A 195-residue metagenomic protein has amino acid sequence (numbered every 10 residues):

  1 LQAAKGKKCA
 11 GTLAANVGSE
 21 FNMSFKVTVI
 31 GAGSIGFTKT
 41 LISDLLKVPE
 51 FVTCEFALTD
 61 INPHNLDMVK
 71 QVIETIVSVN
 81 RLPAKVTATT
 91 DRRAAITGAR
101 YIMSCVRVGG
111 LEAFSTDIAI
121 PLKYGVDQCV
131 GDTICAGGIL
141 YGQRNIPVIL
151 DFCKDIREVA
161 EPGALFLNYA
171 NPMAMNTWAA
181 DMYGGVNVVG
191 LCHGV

Functional and structural regions predicted by a protein language model:
K26, E55, K85, L165 (+1 more regions): Residues at the starts of beta-strands that form the adenosine-phosphate
V27-V52, F56: N-terminal Rossmann-like dinucleotide-binding module
F37, E112, T177: Glycine/Thr-rich phosphate-binding loops of Rossmann-like dinucleotide-binding domains
K47-E50, E74-S78, S104, E158 (+1 more regions): Short, surface-exposed basic-aromatic patches at helix termini and helix-loop junctions that form
E50-E74: NAD(P)-binding Rossmann-fold cofactor-contacting core
T59-N65, V79-G163: Rossmann-like NAD(P)-binding element
L150-V195: Rossmann-like dinucleotide-binding core of oxidoreductases
